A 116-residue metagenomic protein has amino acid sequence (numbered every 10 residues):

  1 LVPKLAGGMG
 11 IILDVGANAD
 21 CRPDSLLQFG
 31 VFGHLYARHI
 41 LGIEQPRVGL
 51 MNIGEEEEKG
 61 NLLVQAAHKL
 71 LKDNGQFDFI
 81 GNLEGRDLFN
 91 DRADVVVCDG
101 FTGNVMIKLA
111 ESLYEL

Functional and structural regions predicted by a protein language model:
L1-G16, D73-L83: Short, acidic/small-residue loops that bind anionic groups at enzyme active sites
L1-G8, I12, R92-L116: Glycine-rich phosphate/nucleotide-binding loop
I11-D14, R47-I53, D99: Short beta-strands and strand-loop turn motifs
A17-A19, F101: A generic structural motif
A19-G85, D94: Glycine-rich phosphate/diphosphate-binding loop of Rossmann-like nucleotide-binding domains
L88-F89: Structural alpha-helical scaffold elements that stabilize or flank donor/cofactor-binding regions in carbohydrate
